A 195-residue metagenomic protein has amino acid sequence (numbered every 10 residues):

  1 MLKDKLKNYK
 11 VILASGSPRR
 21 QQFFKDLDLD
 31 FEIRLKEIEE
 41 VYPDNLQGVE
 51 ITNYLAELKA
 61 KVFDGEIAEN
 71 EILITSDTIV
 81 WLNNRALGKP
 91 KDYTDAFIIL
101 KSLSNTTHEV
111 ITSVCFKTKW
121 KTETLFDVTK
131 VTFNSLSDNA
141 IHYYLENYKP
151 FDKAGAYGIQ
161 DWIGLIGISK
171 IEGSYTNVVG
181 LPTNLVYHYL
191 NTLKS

Functional and structural regions predicted by a protein language model:
L2-K3, K7, I12, Q47-S195: Anionic-ligand binding patches
L2-L29: N-terminal beta1-alpha1 ligand-phosphate binding loop
G16, K36, K119: Cofactor-binding loop segments of dinucleotide-utilizing enzymes, especially the Rossmann-like FAD- and NAD(P)+-binding
R19, E39-V41, T122: Surface-exposed, flexible loop/turn segments at secondary-structure boundaries
R19-R20, R34, R85: Arginine residue identity/basic-tract feature
Q22-D26, P43, G65-E66: Short loop/helix-cap segments at secondary-structure boundaries that form the rim of catalytic
E32-Y42: A short beta-strand-loop structural module common to alpha/beta enzyme folds
